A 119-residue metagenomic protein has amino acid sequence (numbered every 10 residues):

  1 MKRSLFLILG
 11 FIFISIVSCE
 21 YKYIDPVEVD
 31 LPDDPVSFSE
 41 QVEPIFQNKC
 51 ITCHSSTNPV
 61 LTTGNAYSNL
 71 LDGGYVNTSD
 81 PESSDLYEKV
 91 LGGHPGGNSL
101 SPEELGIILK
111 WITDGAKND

Functional and structural regions predicted by a protein language model:
M1-C19: Sec-dependent bacterial lipoprotein signal peptides
C19-D119: Aromatic- and Gly/Pro-enriched helix-to-coil junctions and flexible linker segments
